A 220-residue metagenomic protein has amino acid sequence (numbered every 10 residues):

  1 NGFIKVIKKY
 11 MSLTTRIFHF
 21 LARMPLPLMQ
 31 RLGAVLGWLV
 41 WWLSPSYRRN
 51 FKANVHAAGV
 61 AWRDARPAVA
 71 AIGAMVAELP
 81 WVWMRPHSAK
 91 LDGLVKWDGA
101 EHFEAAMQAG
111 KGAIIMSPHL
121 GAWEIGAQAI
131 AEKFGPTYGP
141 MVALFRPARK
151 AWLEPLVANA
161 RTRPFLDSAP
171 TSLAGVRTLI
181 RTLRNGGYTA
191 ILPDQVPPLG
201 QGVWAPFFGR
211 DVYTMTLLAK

Functional and structural regions predicted by a protein language model:
I7-S117, A122, P155-A158: Membrane-anchoring hydrophobic helices of lipid-metabolizing enzymes
H19-L26, A122-A131, I180-D194: Short, composition-biased local secondary-structure segments
R48-R49, P147-A151, R210-M215: Active-site metal-coordination segments of metallo-dependent hydrolases
G93-W97, K150, A169-L173, D211-V212: A conditional alpha-helix N-cap/helix-loop micro-motif detector
A100-E104, A127-A131, E154-A158, L179-I180 (+1 more regions): Short amphipathic alpha-helical segments and helix-helix/interface helices
A109-T171, G200-Q201, A205-P206: Catalytic core of membrane glycerolipid acyltransferases/transacylases, capturing the structured, soluble-facing
L173-K220: Membrane-associated lipid acylation/remodeling enzymes share a hydrophobic transmembrane-juxtamembrane segment
